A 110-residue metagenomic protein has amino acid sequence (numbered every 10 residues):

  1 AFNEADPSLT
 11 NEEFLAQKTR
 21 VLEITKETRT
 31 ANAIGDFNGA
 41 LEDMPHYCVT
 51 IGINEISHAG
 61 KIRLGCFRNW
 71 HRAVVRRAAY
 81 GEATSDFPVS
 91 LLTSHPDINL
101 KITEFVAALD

Functional and structural regions predicted by a protein language model:
A1-D110: Conserved phosphate- and dinucleotide-binding cores of soluble alpha/beta proteins, encompassing both enzyme active
